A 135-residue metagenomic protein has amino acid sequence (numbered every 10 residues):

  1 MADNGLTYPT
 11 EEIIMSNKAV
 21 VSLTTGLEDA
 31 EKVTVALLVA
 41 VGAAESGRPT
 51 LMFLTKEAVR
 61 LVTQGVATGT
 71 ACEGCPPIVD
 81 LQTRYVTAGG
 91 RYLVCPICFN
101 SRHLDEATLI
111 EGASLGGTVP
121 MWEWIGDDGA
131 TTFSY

Functional and structural regions predicted by a protein language model:
M1-I14: Short, Lys/Arg-enriched N-terminal segments with co-localized hydrophobic residues within the first ~10-30 amino acids
V20-T34, V66: Short, glycine-rich nucleotide/cofactor-binding loops
V33-S46: Histidine-anchored nucleotide/phosphate-binding helix
T50-T55, Y92-P96: Short internal beta-strands
A58-C72: N-terminal beta-loop-helix "entrance" segment that forms/cooperates in small-molecule cofactor or anionic ligand
G69-S101: A glycine-rich helix N-cap at a beta->alpha junction
R102-L104, T108-W124: C-terminal structural segments of small proteins and small subunits
F133-Y135: Aromatic- and Gly/Pro-rich donor/ligand-binding loops that form nucleotide- or phosphate-bearing donor binding pockets
